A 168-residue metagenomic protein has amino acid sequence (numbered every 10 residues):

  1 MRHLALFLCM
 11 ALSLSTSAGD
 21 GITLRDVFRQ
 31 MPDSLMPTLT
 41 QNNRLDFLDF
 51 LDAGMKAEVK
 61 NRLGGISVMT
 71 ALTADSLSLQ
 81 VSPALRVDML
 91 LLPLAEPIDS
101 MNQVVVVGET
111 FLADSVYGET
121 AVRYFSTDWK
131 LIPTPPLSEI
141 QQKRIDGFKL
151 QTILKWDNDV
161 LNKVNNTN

Functional and structural regions predicted by a protein language model:
M1, M89-L92, V106: Conserved short hydrophobic patches within well-ordered secondary structure
H3-S13: Sec-dependent N-terminal signal peptides
G19-P97: Terminal domain-start segments
E96-V104, T167: Short, solvent-exposed coil/turn segments at beta-strand boundaries
V104-I140: Mid-length scaffold segments of soluble, non-membrane domains
P135-N168: Short aromatic loop motif centered on NTY/YTY
